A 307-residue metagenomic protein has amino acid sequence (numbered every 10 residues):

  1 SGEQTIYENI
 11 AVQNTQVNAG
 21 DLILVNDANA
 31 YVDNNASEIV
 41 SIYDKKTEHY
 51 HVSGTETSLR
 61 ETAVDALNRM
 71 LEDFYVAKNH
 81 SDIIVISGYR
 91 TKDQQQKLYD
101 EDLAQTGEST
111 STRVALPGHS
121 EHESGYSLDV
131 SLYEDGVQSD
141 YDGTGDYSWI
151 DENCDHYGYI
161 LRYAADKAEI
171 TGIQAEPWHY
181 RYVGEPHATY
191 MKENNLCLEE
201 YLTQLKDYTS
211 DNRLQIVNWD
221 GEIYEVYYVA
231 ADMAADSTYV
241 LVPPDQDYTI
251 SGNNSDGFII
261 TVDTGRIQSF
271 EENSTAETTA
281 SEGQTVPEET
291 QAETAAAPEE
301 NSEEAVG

Functional and structural regions predicted by a protein language model:
S1-G88, K92-G307: Extracytoplasmic cell-surface/polysaccharide-interacting catalytic and binding patches
